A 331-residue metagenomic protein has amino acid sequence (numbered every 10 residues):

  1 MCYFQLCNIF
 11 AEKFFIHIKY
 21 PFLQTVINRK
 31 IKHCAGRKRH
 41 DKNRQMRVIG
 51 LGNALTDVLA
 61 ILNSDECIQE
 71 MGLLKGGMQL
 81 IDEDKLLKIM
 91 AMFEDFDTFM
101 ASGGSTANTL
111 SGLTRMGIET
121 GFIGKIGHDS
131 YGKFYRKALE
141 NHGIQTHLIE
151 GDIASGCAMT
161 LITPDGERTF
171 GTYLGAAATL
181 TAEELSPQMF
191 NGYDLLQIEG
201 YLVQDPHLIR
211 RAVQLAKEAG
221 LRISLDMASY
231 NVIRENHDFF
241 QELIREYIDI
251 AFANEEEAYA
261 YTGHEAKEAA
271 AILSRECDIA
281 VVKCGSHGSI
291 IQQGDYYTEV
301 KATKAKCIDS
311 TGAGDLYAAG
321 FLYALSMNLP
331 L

Functional and structural regions predicted by a protein language model:
H40-L62, I68-K75, Q79-L80, D95 (+2 more regions): Conserved phosphate-binding/catalytic region of the ribokinase-like
D41-R44, K85-C157: Substrate-binding N-lobe of the ribokinase-like
I49, G121, H147, Q197 (+3 more regions): Structural detector of well-ordered beta-strand residues that form the stable sheet scaffold of enzyme domains
H147-I149, T160-V203: Conserved phosphate-binding/catalytic loop of the ribokinase/pfkB sugar-kinase fold
C157-L161, G288-I291: Short beta-strand scaffold segments in enzyme catalytic cores
P206-R210: Active-site-adjacent beta->alpha loops and helix N-cap segments on the catalytic face of soluble alpha/beta enzymes
V213, A219-R222, M227-E299: Conserved phosphate/ATP/ADP-binding segment of small-molecule kinases
